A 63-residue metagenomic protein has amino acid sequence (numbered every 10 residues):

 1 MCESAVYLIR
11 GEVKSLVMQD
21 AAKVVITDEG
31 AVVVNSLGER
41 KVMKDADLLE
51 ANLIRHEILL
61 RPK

Functional and structural regions predicted by a protein language model:
C2-K63: Compact, glycine-rich, soluble single-domain proteins
